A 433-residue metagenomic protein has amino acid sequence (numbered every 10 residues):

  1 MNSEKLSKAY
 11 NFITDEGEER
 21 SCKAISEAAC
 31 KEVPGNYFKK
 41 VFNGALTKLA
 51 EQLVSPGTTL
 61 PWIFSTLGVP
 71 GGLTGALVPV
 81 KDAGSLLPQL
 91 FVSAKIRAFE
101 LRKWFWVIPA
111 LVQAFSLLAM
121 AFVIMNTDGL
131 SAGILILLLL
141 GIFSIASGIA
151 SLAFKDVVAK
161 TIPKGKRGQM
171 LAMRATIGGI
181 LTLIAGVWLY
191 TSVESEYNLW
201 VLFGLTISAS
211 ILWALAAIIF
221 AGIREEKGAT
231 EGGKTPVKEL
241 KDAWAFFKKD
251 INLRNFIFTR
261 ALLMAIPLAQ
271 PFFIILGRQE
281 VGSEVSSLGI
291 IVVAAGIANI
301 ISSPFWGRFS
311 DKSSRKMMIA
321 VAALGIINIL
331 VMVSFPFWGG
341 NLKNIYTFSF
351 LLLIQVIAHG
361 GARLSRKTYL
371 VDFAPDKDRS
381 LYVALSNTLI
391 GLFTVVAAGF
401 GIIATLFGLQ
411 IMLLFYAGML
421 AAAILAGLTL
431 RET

Functional and structural regions predicted by a protein language model:
N2, M120, I124, L212-R224 (+2 more regions): Multi-pass alpha-helical transporter architecture, strongest for 12-TM Major Facilitator/SLC carriers used
N2-L87, I96, N252-V293: Helix-loop boundary and gating motifs at the non-cytosolic
K39-G57, L77-S93, P109-Q113, L139-I223 (+3 more regions): Substrate-agnostic recognition of the 12-TM MFS/MFS-like secondary transporter fold
R97-V112, M173, D311-I326: Cytoplasmic membrane-interface "Motif A"-like loop-to-helix N-cap segments of 12-TM Major Facilitator Superfamily
I108-L130, A323-N341: C-terminal ends and interior cores of transmembrane alpha-helices in multi-pass membrane transporters/permeases
S131-L140, R254-F256, K343-L352: Short hydrophobic/alpha-helical segments at membrane-entry points of transmembrane helices in Major Facilitator
G222-D242: Flexible cytoplasmic inter-helical loops of multi-pass small-molecule transporters
K316-A362: C-terminal transmembrane helical hairpin of 12-TM major facilitator-type secondary transporters
